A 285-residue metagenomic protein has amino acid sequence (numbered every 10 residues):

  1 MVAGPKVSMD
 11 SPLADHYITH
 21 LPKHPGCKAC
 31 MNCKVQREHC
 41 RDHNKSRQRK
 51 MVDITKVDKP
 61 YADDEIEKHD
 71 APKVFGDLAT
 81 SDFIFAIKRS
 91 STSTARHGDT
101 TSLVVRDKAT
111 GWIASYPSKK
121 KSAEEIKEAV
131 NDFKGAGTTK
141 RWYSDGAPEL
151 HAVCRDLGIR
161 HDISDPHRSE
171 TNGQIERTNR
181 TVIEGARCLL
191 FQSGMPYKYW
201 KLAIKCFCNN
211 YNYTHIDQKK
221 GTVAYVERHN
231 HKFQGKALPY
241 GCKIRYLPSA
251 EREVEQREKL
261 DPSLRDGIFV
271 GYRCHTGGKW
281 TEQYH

Functional and structural regions predicted by a protein language model:
V2-L13, L264: Short linear interaction motifs
P5-M9, F133, H161, L190: Generic signal for short, ordered secondary-structure residues within or immediately flanking folded domains
M9-T19, R106-D107: Short, intrinsically disordered, charge-biased short linear motifs at domain edges
Y17-H24, A123, Y197, K201-I204: Generic detection of long, well-ordered alpha-helical segments
H20-V182, H229-H285: Retroviral integrase
R37-D42, K140-R141, L189, S193-Y197 (+1 more regions): Short, flexible/disordered secondary-structure transition segments
H167-S169, Q174-Q218: Surface-exposed, charged/polar loop-rich segments that form substrate/cofactor-binding or regulatory interfaces
A203-L247: Active-site-proximal acidic segments at structured loop/helix or strand boundaries that coordinate catalytic metals
